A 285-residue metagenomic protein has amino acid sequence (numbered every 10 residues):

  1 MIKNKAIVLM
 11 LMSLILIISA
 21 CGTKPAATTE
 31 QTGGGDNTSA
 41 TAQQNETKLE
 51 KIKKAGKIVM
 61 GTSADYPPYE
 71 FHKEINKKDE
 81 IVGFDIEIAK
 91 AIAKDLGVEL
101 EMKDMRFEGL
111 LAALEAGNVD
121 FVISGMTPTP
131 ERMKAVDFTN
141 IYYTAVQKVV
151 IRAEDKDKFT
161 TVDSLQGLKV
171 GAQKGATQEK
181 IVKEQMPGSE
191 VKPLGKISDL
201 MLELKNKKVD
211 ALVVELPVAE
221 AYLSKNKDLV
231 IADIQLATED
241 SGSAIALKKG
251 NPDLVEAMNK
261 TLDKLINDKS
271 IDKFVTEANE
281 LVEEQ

Functional and structural regions predicted by a protein language model:
L16-A20: C-terminal motif of bacterial Sec signal peptides marking the signal peptidase cleavage site
G22-K24, I86-D95, A176, G242-V282: Extended ligand-binding regions for polar small-molecule ligands
P25-A27, G33, T38-K48, T177-V191 (+2 more regions): Ligand-binding clefts/hinges and TM-proximal coupling segments of bilobed small-molecule sensing domains
A42-S124: Extracytoplasmic small-molecule ligand-binding "clamshell" domains of the periplasmic binding protein/Venus flytrap
A64, T144-I151, L216, E220-D263 (+1 more regions): Periplasmic-binding protein-like
I86, E101-A112, D157, K192-L202 (+2 more regions): Short helix-initiation/N-cap motifs at beta->coil->alpha
K90, K94, E99-S164: Acidic, polar ligand-binding/catalytic clefts
M126-K134, I181-E184, K205-N206, D210-D240: A ligand-binding cleft/hinge motif common to bilobed small-molecule-binding domains
